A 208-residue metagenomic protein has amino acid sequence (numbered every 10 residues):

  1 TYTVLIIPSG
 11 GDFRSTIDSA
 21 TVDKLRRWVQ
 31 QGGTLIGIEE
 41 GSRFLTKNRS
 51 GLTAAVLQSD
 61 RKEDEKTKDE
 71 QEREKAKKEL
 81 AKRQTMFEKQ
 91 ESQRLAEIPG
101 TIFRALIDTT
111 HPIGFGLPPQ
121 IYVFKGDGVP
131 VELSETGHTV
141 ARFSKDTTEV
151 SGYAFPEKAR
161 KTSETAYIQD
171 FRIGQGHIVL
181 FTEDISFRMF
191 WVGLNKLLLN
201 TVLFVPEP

Functional and structural regions predicted by a protein language model:
T1, V29, E97, L133-E135 (+2 more regions): A structural signal for short secondary-structure junctions
T1-T53, K62-K68, R188: Helical hinge/lid and interdomain linker segments adjacent to catalytic or ligand-binding clefts that mediate domain
L5-S9, I36-E39, G116, R142-S144 (+1 more regions): Generic beta-strand/beta-sheet core signal
S19-D23, G37, F44, K82 (+3 more regions): Low-complexity, Gly/Pro
T21, G41, T109, L194-L198: Stable alpha-helical elements in mature extracytoplasmic
D23-L25, E91-S92, T101-I102, D127-P130 (+2 more regions): Generic recognition of flexible, low-complexity loop/linker segments
S50-S151: An acidic, glycine-rich "communication" segment
P112, G116-P118, Y122-V123, K145-P208: Extracellular ligand-binding/catalytic regions of CAZymes and related secreted enzymes and adhesion modules
